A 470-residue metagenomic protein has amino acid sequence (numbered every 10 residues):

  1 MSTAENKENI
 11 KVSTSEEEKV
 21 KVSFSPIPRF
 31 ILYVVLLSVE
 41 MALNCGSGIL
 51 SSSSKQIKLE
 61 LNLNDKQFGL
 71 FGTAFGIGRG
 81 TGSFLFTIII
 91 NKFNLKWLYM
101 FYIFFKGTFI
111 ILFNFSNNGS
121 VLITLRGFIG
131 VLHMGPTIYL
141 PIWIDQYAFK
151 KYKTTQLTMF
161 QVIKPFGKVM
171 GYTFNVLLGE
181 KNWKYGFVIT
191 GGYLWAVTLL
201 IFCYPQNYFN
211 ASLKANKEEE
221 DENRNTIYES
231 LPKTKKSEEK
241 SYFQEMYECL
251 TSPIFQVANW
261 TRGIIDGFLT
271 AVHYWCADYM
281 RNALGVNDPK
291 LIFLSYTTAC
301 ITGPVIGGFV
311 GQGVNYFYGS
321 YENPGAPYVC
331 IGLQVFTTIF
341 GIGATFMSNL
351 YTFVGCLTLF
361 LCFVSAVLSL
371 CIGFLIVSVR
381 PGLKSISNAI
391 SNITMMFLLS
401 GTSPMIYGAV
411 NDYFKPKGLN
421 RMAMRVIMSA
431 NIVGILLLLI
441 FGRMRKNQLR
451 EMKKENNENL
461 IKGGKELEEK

Functional and structural regions predicted by a protein language model:
I31-L63, V272-A277, S403: Extracytoplasmic
G48, F75-F84, M134, K168-V169 (+2 more regions): Residue-level signature of mid-helix packing/kink "hotspots" within the transmembrane helices of 12-pass Major
L50-S51, S252-F309, V364, L368 (+2 more regions): Extracytoplasmic gate region of multi-pass secondary transporters
N62, N94, F115-S120, L132 (+2 more regions): Helix-breaking motifs and short loop linkers at transmembrane-helix boundaries and internal kinks in secondary membrane
T81-G119: Conserved MFS/SLC helix-loop-helix module at the cytosolic interface between two early adjacent transmembrane helices
L125-K164: Cytoplasmic helix-loop-helix junction between adjacent transmembrane helices in 12-TM secondary transporters
F160-N210: Helix-loop-helix hairpin linking two adjacent transmembrane segments in secondary transporters
G179-G192, G325-Y328, A409-N431: A membrane-interface helix-boundary motif in multi-pass transporters
